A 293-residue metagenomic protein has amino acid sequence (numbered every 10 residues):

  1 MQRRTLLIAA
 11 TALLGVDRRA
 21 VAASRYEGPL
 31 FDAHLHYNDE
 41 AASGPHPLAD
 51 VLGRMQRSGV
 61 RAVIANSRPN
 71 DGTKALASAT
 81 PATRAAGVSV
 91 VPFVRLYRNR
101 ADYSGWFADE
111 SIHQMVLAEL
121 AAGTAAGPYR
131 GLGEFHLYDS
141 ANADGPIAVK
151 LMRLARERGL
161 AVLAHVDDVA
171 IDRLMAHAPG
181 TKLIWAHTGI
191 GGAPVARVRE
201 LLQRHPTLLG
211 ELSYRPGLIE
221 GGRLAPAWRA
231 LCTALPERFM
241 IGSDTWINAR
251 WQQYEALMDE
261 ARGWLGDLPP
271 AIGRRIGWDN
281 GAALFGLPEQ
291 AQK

Functional and structural regions predicted by a protein language model:
T5, D50, S78, E119 (+5 more regions): Alpha-helical elements of Rossmann-like donor-binding domains used by nucleotide-donor carbohydrate transfer enzymes
T5-V16, V21-A33, A41, H46-P69 (+3 more regions): Mid-to-C-terminal alpha-helical segments outside catalytic/metal-binding sites
S24-R25, L76-L163, L209, Y214-G217: Active-site gating/metal-coordination segments in enzymes
F31-L35, V63-A65, V90-V94, L132-G133 (+4 more regions): Hydrophobic faces of well-ordered beta-strands that scaffold small-molecule active sites in alpha/beta enzyme cores
N38-H46, N66-A75, R100-I112, D139-D144 (+4 more regions): Acidic-and-aromatic substrate-binding clefts and catalytic sites of carbohydrate-active enzymes
L52-R57, A77-S89, E119-P128, L174-A178 (+2 more regions): Acidic (Asp/Glu)-rich catalytic clusters
A141-I241, P288-Q292: Catalytic pocket-lining loop regions of alpha/beta-barrel enzymes, especially the amidohydrolase/enolase/GH5 lineages
